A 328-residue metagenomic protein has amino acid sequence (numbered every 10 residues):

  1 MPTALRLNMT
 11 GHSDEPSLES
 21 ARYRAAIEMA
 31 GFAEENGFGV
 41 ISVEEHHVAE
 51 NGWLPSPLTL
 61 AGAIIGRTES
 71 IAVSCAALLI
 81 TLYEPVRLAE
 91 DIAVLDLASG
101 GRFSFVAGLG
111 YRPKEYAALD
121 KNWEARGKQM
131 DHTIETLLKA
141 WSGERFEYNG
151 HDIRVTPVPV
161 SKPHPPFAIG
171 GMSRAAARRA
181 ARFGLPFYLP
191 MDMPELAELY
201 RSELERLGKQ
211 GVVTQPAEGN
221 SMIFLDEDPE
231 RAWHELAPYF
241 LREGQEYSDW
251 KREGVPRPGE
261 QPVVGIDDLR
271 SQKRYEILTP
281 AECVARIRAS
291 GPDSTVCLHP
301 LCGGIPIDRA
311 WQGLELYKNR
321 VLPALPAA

Functional and structural regions predicted by a protein language model:
M1-T68, A72, P165: N-terminal beta1-alpha1-beta2 module of alpha/beta enzyme domains
T3-L7, I41-V43, V73-A76, F103-A107 (+4 more regions): Hydrophobic faces of well-ordered beta-strands that scaffold small-molecule active sites in alpha/beta enzyme cores
M9-Y23, L78-V86, K162-G171, I223-F224 (+1 more regions): Active-site mouth loops of central-metabolism enzymes
S20-F32, D91, G171-R178, P280-A289: Short, acidic/polar
A33, G37, E45, I64 (+8 more regions): Conserved, mostly hydrophobic/aromatic
E35, E124-T156, M193-T295, P326-A328: An alpha-helical appendage that flanks or caps ligand/catalytic pockets
F38, G100, L185, G291-T295: A structural motif
E84-F183, P190-S202, L207, G211-V213: Internal, glycine-rich beta/alpha segment that forms the wall or movable "lid" of small-molecule/cofactor binding
